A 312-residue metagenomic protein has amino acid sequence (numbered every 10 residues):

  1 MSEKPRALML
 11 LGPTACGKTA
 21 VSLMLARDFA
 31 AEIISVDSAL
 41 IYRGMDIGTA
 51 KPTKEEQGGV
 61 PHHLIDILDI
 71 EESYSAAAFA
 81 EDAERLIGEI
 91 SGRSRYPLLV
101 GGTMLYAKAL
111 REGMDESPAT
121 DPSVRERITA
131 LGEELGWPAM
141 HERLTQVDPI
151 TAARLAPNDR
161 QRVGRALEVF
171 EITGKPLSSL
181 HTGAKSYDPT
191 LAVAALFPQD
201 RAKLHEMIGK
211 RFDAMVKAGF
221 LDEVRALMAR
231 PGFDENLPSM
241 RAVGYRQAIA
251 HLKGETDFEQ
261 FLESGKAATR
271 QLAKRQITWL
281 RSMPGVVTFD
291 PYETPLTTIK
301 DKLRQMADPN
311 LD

Functional and structural regions predicted by a protein language model:
M1-D312: Phosphate/pyrophosphate-binding catalytic cores of soluble transferases and nucleic-acid-acting enzymes
